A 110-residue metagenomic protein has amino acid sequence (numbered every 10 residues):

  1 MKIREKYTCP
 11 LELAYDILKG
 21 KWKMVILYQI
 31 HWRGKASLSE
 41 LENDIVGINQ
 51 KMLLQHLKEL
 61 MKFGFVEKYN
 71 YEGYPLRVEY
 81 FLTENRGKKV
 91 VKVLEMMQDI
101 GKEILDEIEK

Functional and structural regions predicted by a protein language model:
M1-Y7, D44, H56, D99: Recognition helices and adjacent regulatory flanks at domain boundaries
C9-M52, G73, E79-L82: N-terminal helix-turn-helix DNA-binding core of bacterial DNA-binding proteins
Y15, Y28, M61, V91 (+1 more regions): A cross-family signal for key residues in well-ordered alpha-helices that form functional helical elements
L53, L57-L60: Basic amphipathic alpha-helical segments that dock to polyanions
M61-Y71: A short, conserved structural fragment
N85-K110: Amphipathic alpha-helical dimerization/coiled-coil segments that flank or bridge DNA-binding/regulatory modules
